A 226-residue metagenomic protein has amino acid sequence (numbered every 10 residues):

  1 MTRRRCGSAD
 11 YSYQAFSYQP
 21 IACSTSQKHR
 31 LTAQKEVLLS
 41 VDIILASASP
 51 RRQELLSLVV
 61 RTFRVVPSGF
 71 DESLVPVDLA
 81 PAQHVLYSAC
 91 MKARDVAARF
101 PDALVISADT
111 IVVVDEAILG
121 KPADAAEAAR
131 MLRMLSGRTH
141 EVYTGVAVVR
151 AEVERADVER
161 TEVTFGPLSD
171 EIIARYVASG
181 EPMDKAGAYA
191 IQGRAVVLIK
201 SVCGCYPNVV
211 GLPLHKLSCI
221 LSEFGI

Functional and structural regions predicted by a protein language model:
Y11-Y18: Aromatic (phenylalanine/tyrosine) cluster motif
Q14, Q27, Q34-E36: Charged/polar low-complexity intrinsically disordered segments
P20, H29: Cationic, low-complexity basic patches in intrinsically disordered or flexible, solvent-exposed regions
K35, V41-I44, L79-I226: Anionic-ligand binding patches
L38-R61: N-terminal beta1-alpha1 ligand-phosphate binding loop
T62-L79, E154-R160: Short glycine-rich, Thr/Ser-proximal phosphate-binding strand/loop in the N-terminal lobe of ATP-dependent enzymes
